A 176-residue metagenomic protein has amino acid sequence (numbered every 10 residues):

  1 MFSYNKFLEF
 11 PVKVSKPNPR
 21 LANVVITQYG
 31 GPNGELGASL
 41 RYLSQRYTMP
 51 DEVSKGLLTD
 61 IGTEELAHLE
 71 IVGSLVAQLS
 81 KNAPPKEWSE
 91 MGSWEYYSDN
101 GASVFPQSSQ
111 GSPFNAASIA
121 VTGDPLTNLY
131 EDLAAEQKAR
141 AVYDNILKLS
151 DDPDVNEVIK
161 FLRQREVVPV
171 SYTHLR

Functional and structural regions predicted by a protein language model:
F2-S3: Long, low-complexity intrinsically disordered regions enriched in Ser/Thr, Asp/Glu, Pro/Gly
K13-G30, S93-D132: Acidic/His metal-coordination segments adjacent to aromatic residues that form catalytic metal sites in metalloenzymes
N18-D51, A67-I71, G123-S150: Alpha-helical bundle segments that constitute or directly flank the non-heme di-iron/ferroxidase center
G56-D60, E157-F161: Short, charged, amphipathic alpha-helical segments
I61-P106: Conserved alpha-helical segments that form or flank metal/cofactor-binding pockets of metalloenzymes
G62-E65, L69, L162-V170: Short amphipathic alpha-helical coiled-coil/interface segments
T173-H174: Conserved small/polar residues in nucleotide/adenosyl-binding loops
